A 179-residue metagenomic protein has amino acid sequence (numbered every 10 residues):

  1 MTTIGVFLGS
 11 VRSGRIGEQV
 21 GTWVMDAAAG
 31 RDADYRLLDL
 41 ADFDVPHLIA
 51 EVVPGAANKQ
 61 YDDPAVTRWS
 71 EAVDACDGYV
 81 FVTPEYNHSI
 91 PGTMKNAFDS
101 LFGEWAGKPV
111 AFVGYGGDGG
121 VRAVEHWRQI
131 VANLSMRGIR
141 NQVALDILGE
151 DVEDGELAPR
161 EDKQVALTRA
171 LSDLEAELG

Functional and structural regions predicted by a protein language model:
M1-T83, S89-K95, S100, A158-A176: N-terminal beta1-alpha1-beta2 submodule of the flavodoxin-like/Rossmannoid cofactor-binding fold
I16, E85, H126, E150: Residue-level recognition of oxygen-bearing side chains
R36-I49, L134-D154: Mobile beta-alpha loop/short-helix "lid" or hinge segments that flank ligand
T83-P84, P109: Short, proline-centered helix/strand-breaking motifs
E104-G107, D154-G155: Glycine-rich NAD(P)-binding loop of Rossmann-like domains
A106-L148, D162: Short, glycine-/small-residue-rich phosphate/pyrophosphate-handling segment
N133, A176-G179: Rossmann-like dinucleotide/phosphate-binding beta-alpha-beta segment
